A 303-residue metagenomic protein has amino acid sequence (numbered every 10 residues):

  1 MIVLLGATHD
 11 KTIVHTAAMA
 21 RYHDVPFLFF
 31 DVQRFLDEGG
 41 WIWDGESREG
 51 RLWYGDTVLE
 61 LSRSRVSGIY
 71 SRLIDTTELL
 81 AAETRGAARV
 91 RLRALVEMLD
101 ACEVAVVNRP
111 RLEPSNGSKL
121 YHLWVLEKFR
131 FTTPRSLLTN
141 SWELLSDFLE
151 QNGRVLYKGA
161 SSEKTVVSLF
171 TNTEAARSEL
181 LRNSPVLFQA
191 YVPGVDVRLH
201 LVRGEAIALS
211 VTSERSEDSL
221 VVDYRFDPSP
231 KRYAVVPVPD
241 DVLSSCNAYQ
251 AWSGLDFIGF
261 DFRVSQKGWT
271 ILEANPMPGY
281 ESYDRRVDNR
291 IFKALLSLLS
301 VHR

Functional and structural regions predicted by a protein language model:
M1-V3: Extreme N-terminal starter segment of soluble prokaryotic enzymes
A7-H23, L28-T132: Conserved N-proximal alpha/beta basic substrate-recognition cap immediately N-terminal to, or forming the N-lobe
A20, E150-V238: Phosphate-binding site of ATP-dependent enzymes
D24, D44-R48, G55, L201-E205 (+2 more regions): Short acidic-glycine loop/turn motifs at beta-strand connectors
S115, K119-S168: Loop-centered beta-sheet repeat module
R198, G259-D261: Short, surface-exposed charged micro-motifs
P237, A251-L255, V264-R303: C-terminal active-site "lid" helix and adjoining low-complexity regulatory extension at the edge of ATP-using catalytic
C246-Y249: A conserved acidic, glycine/proline-rich C-terminal tail/linker
